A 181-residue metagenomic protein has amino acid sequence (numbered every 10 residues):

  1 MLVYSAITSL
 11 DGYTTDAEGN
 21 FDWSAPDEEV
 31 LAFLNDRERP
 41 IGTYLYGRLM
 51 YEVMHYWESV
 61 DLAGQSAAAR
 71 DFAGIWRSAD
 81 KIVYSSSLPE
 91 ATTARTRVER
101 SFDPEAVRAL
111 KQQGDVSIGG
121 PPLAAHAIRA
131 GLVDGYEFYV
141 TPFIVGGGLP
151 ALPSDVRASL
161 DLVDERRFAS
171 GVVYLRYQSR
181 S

Functional and structural regions predicted by a protein language model:
M1-S181: Enzymes that bind and transform nitrogen-containing heteroaromatic metabolites
